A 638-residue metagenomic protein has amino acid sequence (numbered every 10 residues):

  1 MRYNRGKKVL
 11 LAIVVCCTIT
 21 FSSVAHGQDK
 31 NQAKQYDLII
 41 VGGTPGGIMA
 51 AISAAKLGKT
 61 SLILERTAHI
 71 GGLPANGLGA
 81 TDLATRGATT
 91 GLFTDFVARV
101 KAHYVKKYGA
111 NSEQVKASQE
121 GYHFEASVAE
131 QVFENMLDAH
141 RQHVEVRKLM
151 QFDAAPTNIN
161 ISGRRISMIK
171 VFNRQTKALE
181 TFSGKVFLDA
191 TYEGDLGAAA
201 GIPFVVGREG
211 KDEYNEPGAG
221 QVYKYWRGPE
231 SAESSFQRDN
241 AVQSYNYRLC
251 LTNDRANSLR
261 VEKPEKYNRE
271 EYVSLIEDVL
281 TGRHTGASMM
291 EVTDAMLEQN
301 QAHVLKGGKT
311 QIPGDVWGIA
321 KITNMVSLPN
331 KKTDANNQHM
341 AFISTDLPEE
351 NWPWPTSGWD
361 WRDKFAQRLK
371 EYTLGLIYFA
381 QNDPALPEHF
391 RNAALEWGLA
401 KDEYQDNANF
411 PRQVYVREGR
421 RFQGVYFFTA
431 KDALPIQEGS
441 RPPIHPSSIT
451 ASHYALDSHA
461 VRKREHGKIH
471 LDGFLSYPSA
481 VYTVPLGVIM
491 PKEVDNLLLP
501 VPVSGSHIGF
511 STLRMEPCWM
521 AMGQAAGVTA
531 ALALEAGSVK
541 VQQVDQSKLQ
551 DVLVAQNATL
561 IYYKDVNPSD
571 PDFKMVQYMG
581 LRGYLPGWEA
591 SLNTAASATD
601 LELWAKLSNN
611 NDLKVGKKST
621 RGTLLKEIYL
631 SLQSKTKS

Functional and structural regions predicted by a protein language model:
M1-G6: N-terminal secretory signal peptides that target proteins for export/translocation
L10-F21: Bacterial N-terminal signal peptides
A25-G27: Boundary at the C-terminal end of the N-terminal hydrophobic targeting segment
Q32-T44: Beta1/beta-strand and adjacent pyrophosphate-binding region of the FAD-binding site in flavoprotein oxidoreductases
G47: N-terminal Rossmann-fold NAD(P) dinucleotide-binding loop
S53, K59-T60, E65-N158, V205 (+2 more regions): Conserved N-terminal/central alpha/beta ligand/cofactor-binding core
E65, D572-R582, E589-K635: Short, solvent-exposed alpha-helical surface patches in non-cytosolic proteins
K148, F152-A154, I159, M168 (+2 more regions): Flavin (FAD/FMN)-binding glycine-rich loop and adjacent Rossmann-like elements that form
